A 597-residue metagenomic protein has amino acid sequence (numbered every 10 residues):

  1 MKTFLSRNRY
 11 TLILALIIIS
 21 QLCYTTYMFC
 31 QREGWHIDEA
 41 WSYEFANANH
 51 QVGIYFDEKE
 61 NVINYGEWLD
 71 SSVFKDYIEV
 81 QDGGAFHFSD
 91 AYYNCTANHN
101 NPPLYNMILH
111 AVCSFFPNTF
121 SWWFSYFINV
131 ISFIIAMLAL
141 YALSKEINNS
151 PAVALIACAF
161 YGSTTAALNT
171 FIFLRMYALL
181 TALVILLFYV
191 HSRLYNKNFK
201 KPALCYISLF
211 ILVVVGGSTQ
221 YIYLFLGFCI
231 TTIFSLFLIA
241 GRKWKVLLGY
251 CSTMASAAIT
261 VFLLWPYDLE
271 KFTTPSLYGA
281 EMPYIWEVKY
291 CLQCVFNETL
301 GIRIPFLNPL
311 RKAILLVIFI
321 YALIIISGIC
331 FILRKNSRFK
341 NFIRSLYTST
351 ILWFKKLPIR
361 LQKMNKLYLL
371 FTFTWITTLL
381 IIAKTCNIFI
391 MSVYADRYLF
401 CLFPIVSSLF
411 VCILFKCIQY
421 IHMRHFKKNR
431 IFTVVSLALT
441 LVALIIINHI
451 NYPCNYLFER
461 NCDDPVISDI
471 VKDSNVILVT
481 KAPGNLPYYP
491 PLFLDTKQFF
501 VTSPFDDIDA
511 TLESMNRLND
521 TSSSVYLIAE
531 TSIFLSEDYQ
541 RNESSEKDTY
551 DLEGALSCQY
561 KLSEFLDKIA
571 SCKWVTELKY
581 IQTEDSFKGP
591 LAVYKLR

Functional and structural regions predicted by a protein language model:
L14-I19, A255, N341, T348-N365 (+1 more regions): Signature aromatic-anchored transmembrane alpha helix within multi-pass, membrane-resident enzymes that catalyze glycan
N47-N100, C113-N118: Interfacial juxtamembrane loops and adjacent helix segments that form the catalytic/substrate-binding surfaces
A111, A139-A142, A159-S163, A167 (+3 more regions): Specific aromatic-rich, kink-prone transmembrane helix
F124-N148, L186: Transmembrane-helix motifs of polytopic, lipid-linked glycan transferases
L155-A157, S208, G249-A258, S337-N387 (+2 more regions): Transmembrane alpha-helix segments characteristic of polytopic inner-membrane glycan-assembly/cell-envelope
A157, P202-Y221, T232, A255-A257: Membrane-interface alpha helices of multi-pass inner-membrane proteins
L180, K366-L370, L379, I388-H422: Hydrophobic/aromatic-rich transmembrane helices and adjacent perimembrane loops
V215, Y223, F228, L236-R242 (+2 more regions): Membrane-lumen/periplasm interface segments of specific transmembrane helices in polyprenyl phosphate-linked
